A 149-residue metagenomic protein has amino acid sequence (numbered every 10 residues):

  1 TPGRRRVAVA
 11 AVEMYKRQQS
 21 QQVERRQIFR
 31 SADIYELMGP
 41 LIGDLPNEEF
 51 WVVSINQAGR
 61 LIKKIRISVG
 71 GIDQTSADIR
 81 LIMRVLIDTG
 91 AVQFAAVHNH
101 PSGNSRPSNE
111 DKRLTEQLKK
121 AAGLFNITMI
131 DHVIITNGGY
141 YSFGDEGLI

Functional and structural regions predicted by a protein language model:
T1, K16-R17: Glycine-rich loop-to-alpha-helix module at the N-terminal edge of alpha/beta enzyme cores
T1-A11: Helix-hairpin-helix
P2, I28, A32, K112: Electropositive phosphate-/nucleotide-binding environments in soluble metabolic enzymes
G3, N56, S68-I149: Active-site-proximal loop/helix of nucleotide/amide-processing enzymes and allied scaffolds
A10, R17-G70, G144-E146: Non-catalytic interface/targeting segments
